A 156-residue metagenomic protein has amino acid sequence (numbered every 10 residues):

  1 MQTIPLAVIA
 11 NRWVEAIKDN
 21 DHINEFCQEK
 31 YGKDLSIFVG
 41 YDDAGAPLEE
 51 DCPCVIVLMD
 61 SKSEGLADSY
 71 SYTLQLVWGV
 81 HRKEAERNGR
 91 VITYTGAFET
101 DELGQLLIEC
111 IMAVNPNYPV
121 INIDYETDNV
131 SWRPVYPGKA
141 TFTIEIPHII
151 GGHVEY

Functional and structural regions predicted by a protein language model:
M1-G45, C52, M59-Y156: Charged, amphipathic alpha-helical segments and their flanking helix caps
